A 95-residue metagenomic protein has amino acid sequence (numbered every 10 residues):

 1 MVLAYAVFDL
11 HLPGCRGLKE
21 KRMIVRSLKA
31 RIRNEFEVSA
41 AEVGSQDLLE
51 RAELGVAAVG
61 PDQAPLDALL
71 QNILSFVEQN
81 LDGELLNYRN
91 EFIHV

Functional and structural regions predicted by a protein language model:
L3, A41-D62, E91-V95: Short, charge-patterned binding micro-sites
A4-L12: Short glycine-/aliphatic-rich beta-strand segments at the starts of folded cytosolic domains
H11, G17, S27, R31-G44 (+1 more regions): Amphipathic alpha-helical assembly/interaction segments
C15-R16, P61: Short, contiguous strand/loop micro-motifs
K21: C-terminal binding/interaction regions
F36, A52, E84-L86: Residue-level signal for beta-strand positions within conserved beta-sheet cores that form or flank
V59-V95: C-terminal structural segments of small proteins and small subunits
